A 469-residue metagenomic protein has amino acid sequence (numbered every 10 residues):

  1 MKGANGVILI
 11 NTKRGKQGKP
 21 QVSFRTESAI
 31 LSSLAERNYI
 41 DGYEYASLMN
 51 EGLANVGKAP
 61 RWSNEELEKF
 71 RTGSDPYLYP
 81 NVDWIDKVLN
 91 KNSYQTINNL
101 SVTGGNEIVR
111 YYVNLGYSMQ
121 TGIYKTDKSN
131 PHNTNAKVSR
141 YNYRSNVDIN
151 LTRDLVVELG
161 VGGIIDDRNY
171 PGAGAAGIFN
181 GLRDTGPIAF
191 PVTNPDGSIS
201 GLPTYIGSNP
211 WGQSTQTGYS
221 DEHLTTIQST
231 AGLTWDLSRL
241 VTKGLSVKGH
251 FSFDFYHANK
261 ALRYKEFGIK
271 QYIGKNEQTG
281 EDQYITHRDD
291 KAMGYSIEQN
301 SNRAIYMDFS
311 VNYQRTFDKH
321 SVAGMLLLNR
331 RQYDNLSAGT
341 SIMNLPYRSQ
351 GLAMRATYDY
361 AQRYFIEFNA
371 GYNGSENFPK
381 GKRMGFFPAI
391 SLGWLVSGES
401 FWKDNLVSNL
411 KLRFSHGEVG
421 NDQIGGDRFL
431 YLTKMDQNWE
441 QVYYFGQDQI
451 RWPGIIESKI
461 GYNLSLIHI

Functional and structural regions predicted by a protein language model:
M1-T226, G232-T234, S238, I424-W439 (+1 more regions): Membrane-proximal, glycine/serine-rich, low-complexity loop/turn segments characteristic of large bacterial
T96, N146-L155, V161-I165, P171-G174 (+5 more regions): Extracellular/periplasmic, surface-exposed regions of secreted and cell-surface proteins
I269: Active-site-proximal polar cores
